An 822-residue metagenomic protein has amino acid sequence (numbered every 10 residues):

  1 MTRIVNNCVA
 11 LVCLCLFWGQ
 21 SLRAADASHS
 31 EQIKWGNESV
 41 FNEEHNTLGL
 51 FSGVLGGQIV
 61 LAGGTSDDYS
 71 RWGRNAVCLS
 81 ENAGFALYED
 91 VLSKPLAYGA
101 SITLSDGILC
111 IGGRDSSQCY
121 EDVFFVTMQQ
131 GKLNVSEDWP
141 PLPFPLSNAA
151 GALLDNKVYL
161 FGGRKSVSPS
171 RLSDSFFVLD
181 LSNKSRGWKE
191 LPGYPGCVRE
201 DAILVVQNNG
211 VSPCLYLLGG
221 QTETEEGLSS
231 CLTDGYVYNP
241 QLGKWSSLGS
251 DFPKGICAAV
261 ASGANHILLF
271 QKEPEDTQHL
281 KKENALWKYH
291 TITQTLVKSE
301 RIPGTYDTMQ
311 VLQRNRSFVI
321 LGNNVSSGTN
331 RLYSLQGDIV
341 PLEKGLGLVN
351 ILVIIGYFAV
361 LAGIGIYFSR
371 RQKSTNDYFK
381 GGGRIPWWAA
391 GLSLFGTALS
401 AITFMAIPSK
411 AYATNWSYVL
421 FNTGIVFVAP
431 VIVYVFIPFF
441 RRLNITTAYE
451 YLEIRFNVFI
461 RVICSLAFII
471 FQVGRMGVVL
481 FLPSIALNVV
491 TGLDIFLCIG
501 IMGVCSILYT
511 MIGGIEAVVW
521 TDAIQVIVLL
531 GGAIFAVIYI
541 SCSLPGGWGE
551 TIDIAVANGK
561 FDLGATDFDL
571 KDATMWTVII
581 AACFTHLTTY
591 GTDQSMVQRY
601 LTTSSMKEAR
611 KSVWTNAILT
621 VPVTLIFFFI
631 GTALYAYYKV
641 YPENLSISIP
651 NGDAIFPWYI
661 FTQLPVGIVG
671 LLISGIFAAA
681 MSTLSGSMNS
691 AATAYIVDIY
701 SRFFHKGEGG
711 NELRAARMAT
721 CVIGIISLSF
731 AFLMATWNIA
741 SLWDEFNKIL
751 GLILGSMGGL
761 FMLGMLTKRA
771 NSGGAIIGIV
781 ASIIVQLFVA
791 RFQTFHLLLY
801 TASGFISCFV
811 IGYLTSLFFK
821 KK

Functional and structural regions predicted by a protein language model:
M1-V9: Bacterial N-terminal signal peptides that target proteins for export
T2-R3, L22, T589: Short linear motifs centered on Gly/Pro in flexible linkers and helix caps
I4-V5, A24, L172, S687: Intrinsically disordered, low-complexity peptide-like regions
V9-G19: Bacterial N-terminal signal peptides
C13, A24-L346: Kelch-like beta-propeller repeat domains
Q20-L22, K768: N-terminal processing/targeting junctions
P341-K822: Membrane-embedded helix-loop-helix hairpins and adjacent transmembrane boundary segments in multi-pass transporters
